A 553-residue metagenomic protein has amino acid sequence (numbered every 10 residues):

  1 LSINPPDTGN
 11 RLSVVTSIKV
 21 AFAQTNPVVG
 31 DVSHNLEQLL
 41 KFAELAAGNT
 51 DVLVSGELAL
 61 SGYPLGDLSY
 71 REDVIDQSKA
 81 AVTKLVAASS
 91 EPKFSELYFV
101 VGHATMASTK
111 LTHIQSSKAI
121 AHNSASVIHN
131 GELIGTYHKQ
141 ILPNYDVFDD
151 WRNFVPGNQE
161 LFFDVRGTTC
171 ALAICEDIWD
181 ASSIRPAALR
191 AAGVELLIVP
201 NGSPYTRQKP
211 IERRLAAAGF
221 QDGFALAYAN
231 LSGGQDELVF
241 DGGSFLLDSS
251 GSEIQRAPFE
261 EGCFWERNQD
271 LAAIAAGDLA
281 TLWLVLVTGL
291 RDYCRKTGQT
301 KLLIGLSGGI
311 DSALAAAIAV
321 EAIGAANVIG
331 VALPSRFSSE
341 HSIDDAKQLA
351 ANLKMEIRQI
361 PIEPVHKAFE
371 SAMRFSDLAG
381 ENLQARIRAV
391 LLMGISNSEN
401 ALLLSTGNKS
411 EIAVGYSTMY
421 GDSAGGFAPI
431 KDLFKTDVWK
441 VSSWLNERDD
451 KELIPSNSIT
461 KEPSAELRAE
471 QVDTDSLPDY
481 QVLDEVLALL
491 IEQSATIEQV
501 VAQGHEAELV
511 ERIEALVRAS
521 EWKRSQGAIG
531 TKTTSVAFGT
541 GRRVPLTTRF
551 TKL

Functional and structural regions predicted by a protein language model:
S2-G305, A316-A325, A332, N352 (+1 more regions): Enzyme catalytic cores with a strong preference for nitrogen-chemistry domains
G30, F224, S249, I274-G308 (+1 more regions): ATP/NTP-dependent adenylation/nucleotidyl-transfer catalytic domains that generate, transfer, or process NMP-activated
